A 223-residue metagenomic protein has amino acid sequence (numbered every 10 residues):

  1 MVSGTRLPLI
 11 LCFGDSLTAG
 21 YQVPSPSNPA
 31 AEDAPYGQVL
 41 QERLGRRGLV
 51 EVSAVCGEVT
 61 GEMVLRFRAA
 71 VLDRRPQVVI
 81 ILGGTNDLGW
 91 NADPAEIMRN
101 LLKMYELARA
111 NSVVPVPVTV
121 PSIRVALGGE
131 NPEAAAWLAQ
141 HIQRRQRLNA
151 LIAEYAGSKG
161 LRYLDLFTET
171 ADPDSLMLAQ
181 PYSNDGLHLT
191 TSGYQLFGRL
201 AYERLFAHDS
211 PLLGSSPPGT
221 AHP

Functional and structural regions predicted by a protein language model:
M1-C56, R66-R75: Serine-esterase "nucleophile elbow" of acetyl-processing enzymes
G4-T5, V39-E42, R46, V64-P223: Alpha-helical cap/lid subdomain in secreted, periplasmic, or secretory-pathway luminal O-acyl-processing enzymes
D15, Y21, V55-E58, T85 (+2 more regions): Gly/Ser/Thr-rich helix-start
Y21-Q22, G61, W90: Short N-terminal helix/helix-N-cap motif within the alpha/beta-hydrolase-1
Y36, V59, L148: Short phosphate-engaging motifs
